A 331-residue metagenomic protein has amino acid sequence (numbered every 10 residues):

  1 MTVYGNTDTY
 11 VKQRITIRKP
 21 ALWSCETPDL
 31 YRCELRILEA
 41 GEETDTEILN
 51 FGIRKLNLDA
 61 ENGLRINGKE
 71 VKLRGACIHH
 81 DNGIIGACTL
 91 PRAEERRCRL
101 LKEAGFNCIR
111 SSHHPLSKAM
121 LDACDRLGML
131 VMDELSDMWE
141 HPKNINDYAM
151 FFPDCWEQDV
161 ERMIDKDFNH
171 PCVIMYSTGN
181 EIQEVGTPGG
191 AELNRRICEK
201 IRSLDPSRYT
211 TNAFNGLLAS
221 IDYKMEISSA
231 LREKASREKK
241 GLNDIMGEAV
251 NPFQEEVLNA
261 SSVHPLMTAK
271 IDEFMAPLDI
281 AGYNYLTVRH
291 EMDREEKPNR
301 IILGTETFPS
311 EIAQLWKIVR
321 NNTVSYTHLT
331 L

Functional and structural regions predicted by a protein language model:
M1-A123, L127-V131, D159, N169 (+5 more regions): Secreted/periplasmic carbohydrate-active enzymes, especially glycoside hydrolases
H79-L90, A104-S112, M138-D154, T178-G190 (+2 more regions): The substrate-binding groove and active-site-proximal loops of carbohydrate-active enzymes, especially glycoside
K102, D125, F274, R320-N321: Non-catalytic positions within long, well-ordered alpha-helices that form the structural scaffold/packing of enzyme
H113-L116, Y283-V288, T307-E311: Short beta->alpha connector loops
L127-M129, P277, K297-I302, N322-Y326: Glycine-enriched alpha-helix->loop->beta-strand junction motifs that scaffold or abut catalytic
C155-S177, I182-I301: Active-site neighborhood of glycoside hydrolase catalytic domains
T327-L331: Conserved small/polar residues in nucleotide/adenosyl-binding loops
